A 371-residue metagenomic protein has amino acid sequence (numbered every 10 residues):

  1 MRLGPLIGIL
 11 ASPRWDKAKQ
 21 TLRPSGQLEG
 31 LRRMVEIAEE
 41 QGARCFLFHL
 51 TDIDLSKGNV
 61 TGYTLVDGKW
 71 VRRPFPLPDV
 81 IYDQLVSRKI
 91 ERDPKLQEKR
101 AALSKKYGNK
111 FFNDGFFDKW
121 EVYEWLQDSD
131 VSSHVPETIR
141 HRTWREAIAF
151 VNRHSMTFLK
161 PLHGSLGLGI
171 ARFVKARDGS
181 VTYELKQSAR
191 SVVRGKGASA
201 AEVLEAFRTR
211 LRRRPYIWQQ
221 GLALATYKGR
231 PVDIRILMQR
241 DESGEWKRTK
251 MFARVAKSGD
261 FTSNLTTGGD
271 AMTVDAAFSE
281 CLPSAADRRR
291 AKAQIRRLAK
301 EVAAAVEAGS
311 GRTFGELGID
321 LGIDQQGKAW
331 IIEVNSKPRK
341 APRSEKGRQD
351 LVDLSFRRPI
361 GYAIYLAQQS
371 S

Functional and structural regions predicted by a protein language model:
G4-D16: Short beta-strand segments enriched in small/hydrophobic residues
I9, Y82-D83, L159, Q219: Redox-cofactor binding/interface segments in oxidoreductases and associated redox assembly factors
W15-Q27, I90-P94, P342-Q349: Short, flexible/disordered intra-domain loops and linkers
S25-E29, R33-E137, R142, E146: Conserved N-proximal alpha/beta basic substrate-recognition cap immediately N-terminal to, or forming the N-lobe
F46-L50, I217-G221, D233-I234, S310-Q326: A short glycine-rich, hydrophobically flanked beta-strand micro-motif that places a catalytic Asp/Glu for divalent metal
A149-F158, L162-D270: Phosphate-binding site of ATP-dependent enzymes
A271-F314, I323-S371: C-terminal active-site "lid" helix and adjoining low-complexity regulatory extension at the edge of ATP-using catalytic
